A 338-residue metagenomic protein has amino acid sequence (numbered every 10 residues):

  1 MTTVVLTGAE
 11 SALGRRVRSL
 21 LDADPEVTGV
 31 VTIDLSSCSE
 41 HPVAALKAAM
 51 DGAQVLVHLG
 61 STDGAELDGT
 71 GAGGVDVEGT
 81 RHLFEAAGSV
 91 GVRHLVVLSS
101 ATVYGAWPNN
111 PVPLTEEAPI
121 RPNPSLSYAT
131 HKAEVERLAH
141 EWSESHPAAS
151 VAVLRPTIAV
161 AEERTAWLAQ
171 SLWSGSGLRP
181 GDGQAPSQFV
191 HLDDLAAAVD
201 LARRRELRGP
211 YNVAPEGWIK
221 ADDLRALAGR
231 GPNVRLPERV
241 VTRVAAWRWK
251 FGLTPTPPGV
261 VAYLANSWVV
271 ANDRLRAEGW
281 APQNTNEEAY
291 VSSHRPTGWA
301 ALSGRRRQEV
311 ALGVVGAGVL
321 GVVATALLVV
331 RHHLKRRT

Functional and structural regions predicted by a protein language model:
T2, T256-T338: C-terminal amphipathic/interface module of NAD(P)-dependent oxidoreductases and related NAD-binding regulators
T2-D22: N-terminal Rossmann NAD(P)H-binding glycine-rich loop of SDR-like oxidoreductase domains
C38-H82, A86, V90, A106: NAD(P)H-binding glycine-rich loop region in Rossmannoid oxidoreductase-like domains and their noncatalytic homologs
H82-S127: Conserved Rossmann-fold NAD(P)-dependent oxidoreductase catalytic core, especially the SDR/UDP-sugar
P108-I158, P180-G181: Catalytic helix-loop patch of NAD(P)-dependent Rossmann-fold dehydrogenases
A133, P147-A149, A159-Q170, A202-Y211: Glycine/proline-rich active-site loop of Rossmann-fold NAD(P)-dependent oxidoreductases
A166-W167, P180-R203, G209: Substrate-positioning beta->alpha
A198-P258, H294, A300-Q308, V330-T338: Mid/C-terminal beta-alpha module of Rossmann-like enzyme folds, strongest in SDR-family dehydrogenases/epimerases
